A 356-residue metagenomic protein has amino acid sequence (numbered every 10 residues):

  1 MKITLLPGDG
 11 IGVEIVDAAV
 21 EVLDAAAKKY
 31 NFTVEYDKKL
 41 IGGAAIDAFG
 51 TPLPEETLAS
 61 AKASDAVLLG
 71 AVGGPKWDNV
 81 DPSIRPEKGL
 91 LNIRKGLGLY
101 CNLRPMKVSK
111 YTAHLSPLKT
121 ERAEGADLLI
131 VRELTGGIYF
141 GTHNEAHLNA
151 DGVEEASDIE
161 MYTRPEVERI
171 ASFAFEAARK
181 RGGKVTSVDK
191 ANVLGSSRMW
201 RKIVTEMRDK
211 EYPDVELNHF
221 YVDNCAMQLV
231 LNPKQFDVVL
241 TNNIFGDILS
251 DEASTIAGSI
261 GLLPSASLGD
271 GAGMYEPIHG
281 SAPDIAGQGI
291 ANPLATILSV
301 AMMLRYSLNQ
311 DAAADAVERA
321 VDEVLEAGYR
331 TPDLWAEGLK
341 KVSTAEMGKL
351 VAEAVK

Functional and structural regions predicted by a protein language model:
T4-E21, A26-A27, A150-D223, Q235: Glycine-rich phosphate/diphosphate-binding loop of Rossmann-like nucleotide-binding domains
D9-G12, D65, V131, A174 (+4 more regions): Buried hydrophobic positions in well-ordered alpha/beta secondary-structure cores of metabolic enzymes
D24, K28-F32, A63-A66, K95-N102 (+9 more regions): Generic secondary-structure signature for well-ordered alpha-helical cores
N31-E55, M227-L229: N-terminal beta-loop-helix "entrance" segment that forms/cooperates in small-molecule cofactor or anionic ligand
G42, Y111, F220-M227: Short acidic loop-to-helix transition motifs that present clustered carboxylates
G43-I46, L229-Y329: Glycine-rich phosphate/nucleotide-binding loop
D47-S157, I244-G246: N-terminal glycine-rich phosphate/adenylate-binding segment common to multiple enzyme folds
T135-G136, G141-R181, V185-S187, A191-V193 (+2 more regions): Glycine-rich phosphate/pyrophosphate-binding loop and the adjoining helix
